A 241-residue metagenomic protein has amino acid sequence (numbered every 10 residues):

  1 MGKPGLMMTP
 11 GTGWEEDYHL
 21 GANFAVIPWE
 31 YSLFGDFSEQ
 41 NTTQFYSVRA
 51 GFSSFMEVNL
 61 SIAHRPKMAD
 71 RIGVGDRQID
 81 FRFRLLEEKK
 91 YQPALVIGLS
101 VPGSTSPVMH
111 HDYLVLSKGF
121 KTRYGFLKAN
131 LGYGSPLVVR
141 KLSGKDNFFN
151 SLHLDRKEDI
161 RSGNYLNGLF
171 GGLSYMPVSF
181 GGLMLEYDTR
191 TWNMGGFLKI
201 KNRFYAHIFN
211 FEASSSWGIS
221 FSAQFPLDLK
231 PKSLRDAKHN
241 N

Functional and structural regions predicted by a protein language model:
M1-H111, S117-L127, S135-R140, F149-K157 (+4 more regions): Transmembrane beta-barrel domains of Gram-negative outer membranes and organellar outer membranes
F37-Q40, Y113, S117-N193, K199 (+1 more regions): Outer-membrane beta-barrel transmembrane domain signature
S53, E57, M176-V178, K201: Residue-level recognition of beta-strand termini and adjacent short loop/turns
W192-L234: Predominantly the C-terminal beta-signal and adjacent terminal strand-loop region of outer-membrane beta-barrel
